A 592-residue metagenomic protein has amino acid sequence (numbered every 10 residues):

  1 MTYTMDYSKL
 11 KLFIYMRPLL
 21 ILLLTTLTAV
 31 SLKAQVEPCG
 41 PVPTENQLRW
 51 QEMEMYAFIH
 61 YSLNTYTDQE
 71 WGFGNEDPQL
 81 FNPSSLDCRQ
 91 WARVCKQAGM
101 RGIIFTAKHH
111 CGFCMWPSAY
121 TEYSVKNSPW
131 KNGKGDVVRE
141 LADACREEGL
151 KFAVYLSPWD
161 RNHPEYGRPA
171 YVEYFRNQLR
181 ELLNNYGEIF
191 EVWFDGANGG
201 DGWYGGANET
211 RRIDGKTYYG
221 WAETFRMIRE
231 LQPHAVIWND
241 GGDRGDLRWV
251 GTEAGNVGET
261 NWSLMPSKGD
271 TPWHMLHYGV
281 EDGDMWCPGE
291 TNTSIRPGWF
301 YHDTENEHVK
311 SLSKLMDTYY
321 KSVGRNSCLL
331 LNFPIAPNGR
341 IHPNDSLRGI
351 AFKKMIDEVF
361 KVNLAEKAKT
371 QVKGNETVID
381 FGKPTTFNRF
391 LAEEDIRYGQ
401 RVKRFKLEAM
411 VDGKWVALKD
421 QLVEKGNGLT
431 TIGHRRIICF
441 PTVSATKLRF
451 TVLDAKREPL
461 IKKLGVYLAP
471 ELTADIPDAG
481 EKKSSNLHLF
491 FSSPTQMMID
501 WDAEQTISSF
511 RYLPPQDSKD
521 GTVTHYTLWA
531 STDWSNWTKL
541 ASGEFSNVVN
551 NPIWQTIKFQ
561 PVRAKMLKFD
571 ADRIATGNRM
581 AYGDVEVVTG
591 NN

Functional and structural regions predicted by a protein language model:
M1-Q35: Bacterial Sec-dependent N-terminal signal peptides
Q35-P441, T451-L460, Y467-E471, R511 (+2 more regions): Mature catalytic domains of secreted/periplasmic carbohydrate-active enzymes
V372-K383, F491-A503, W554: Short beta-strands within extracellular/lumenal beta-sheet-rich domains
K383-R389, A445-T446, D502-S509, R563-M566: Extended extracellular/luminal ectodomain segments enriched in beta-structured repeat modules
R404-K414, R449, H525-S535, M566-K568: Short beta-strand segments and strand-loop junctions that repeat across beta-rich extracellular domains
G413-D420, A474, W534-S542: Surface-exposed loop/edge segments in extracytoplasmic proteins
P441-L453, Q560-D572: Noncatalytic modules at the cell exterior or secretory-pathway interfaces, chiefly beta-strand-rich lectin/adhesion
E458-I476, I507, G577-N592: Exposed low-complexity, polar/acidic, P/S/T/G-rich flexible segments that act as propeptides, protease-susceptible
